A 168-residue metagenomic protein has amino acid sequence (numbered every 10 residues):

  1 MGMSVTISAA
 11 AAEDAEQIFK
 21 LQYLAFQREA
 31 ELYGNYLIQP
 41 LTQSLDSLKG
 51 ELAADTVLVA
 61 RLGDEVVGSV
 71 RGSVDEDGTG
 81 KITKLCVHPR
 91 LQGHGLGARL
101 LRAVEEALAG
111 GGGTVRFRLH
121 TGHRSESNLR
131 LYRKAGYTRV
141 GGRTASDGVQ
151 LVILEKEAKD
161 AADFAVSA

Functional and structural regions predicted by a protein language model:
T6-K20: A short beta-loop-alpha structural element at the N-terminal edge of CoA-dependent acyl/N-acetyltransferase catalytic
F19-L48: Conserved GNAT-fold acetyl-CoA-binding loop/helix
S47-V59: A short helix-loop-beta-strand connector motif used in the catalytic cores of GNAT acetyltransferases and, in some
V59, E65-S73, K81, C86: Conserved beta-strand in the GNAT
V87, G93-E106, R130, K134: Conserved acetyl-CoA-binding loop-helix of GNAT-fold acetyltransferases
P89, R118-L129, A145-Q150: Conserved beta-strand-loop-alpha-helix junction that forms the acyl-donor binding cleft
A98, G113, H123-G141: Conserved active-site alpha-helix within GNAT-family acetyltransferase domains
L108-T121: Conserved GNAT acetyl-CoA-binding A-motif
